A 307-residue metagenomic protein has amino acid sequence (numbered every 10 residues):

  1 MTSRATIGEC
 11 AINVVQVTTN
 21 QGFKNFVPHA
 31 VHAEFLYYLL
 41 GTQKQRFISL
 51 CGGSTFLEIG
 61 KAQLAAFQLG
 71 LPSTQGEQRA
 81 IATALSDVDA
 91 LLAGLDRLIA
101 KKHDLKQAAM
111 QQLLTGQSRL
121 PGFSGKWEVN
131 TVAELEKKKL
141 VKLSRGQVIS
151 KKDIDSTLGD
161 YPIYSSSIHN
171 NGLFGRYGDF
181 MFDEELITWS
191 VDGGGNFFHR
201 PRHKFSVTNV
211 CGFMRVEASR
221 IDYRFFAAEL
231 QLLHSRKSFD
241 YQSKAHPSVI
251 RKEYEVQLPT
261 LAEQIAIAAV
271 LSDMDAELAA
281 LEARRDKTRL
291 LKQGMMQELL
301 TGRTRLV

Functional and structural regions predicted by a protein language model:
M1-G41, G60, S165-Q231, S235-S243 (+1 more regions): A short beta-sheet element
N13, T55-G60, P72, S243-H246 (+2 more regions): Short helix-capping and inter-helix turn/linker motifs at the boundaries of alpha-helical repeat units
Q21, A62, G116, N130-L135 (+3 more regions): Structural detector for helix-capping/boundary residues
L40, L113, E136-K139, L230 (+1 more regions): Hydrophobic aliphatic residues
Q43-L50, L233-K237, G302: A short secondary-structure junction motif
T55, A66-S73, G94, R119-P121 (+3 more regions): Short, recurring structural edge motifs at helix starts
A66, Q75, R119-I168, L261: Non-catalytic DNA-recognition/assembly elements of restriction-modification systems
L71-K126, Q257-V307: Amphipathic alpha-helical coiled-coil/heptad-repeat segments
